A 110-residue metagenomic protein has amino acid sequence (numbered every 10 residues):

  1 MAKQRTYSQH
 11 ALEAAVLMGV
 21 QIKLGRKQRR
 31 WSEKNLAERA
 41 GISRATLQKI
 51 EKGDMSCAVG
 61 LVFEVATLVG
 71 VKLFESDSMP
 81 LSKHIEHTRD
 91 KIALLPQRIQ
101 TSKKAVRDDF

Functional and structural regions predicted by a protein language model:
A2-K27: A short, Lys/Arg-rich alpha-helix, primarily the initiator
V20-N35, E64, L95-T101: Short basic helix-loop element that most often maps to the first helix and adjoining turn of HTH DNA-binding modules
Q21-L24, R30, L36, L73-I85: Localized chelating/binding microdomains that coordinate divalent metal ions or stabilize phosphate-bearing
R30-T46: Short alpha-helical DNA-recognition segment
A58-E75: DNA major-groove recognition helix of helix-turn-helix/homeodomain DNA-binding modules
S76-F110: Short, charged recognition helix plus adjacent turn of helix-turn-helix-like nucleic-acid-binding domains
